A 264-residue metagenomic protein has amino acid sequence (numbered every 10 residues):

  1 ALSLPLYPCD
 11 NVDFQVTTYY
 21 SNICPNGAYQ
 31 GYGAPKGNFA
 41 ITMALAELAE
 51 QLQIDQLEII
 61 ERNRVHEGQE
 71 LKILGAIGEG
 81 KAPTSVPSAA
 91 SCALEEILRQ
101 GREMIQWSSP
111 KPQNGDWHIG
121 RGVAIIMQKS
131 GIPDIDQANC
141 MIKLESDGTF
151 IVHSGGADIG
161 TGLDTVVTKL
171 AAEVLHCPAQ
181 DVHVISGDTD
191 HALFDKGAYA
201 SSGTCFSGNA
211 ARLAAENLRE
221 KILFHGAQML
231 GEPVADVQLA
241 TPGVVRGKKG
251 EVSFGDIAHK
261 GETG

Functional and structural regions predicted by a protein language model:
A1-Y7, A40-M43, E50-L52, E58-I151 (+2 more regions): Cofactor-centric catalytic regions
P8-N26, I185-D190, D195: A glycine-rich, basic-preceded beta-loop-alpha segment at the flavin cofactor/substrate interface of flavin-utilizing
Y20-A28, F150, F206: Gly-rich Lys/Arg/Thr-decorated short loops/hinges at beta-loop-alpha junctions or inter-strand turns that position
P25-G37, A200: A short glycine-threonine-serine/GTX helix/turn-capping micro-motif
